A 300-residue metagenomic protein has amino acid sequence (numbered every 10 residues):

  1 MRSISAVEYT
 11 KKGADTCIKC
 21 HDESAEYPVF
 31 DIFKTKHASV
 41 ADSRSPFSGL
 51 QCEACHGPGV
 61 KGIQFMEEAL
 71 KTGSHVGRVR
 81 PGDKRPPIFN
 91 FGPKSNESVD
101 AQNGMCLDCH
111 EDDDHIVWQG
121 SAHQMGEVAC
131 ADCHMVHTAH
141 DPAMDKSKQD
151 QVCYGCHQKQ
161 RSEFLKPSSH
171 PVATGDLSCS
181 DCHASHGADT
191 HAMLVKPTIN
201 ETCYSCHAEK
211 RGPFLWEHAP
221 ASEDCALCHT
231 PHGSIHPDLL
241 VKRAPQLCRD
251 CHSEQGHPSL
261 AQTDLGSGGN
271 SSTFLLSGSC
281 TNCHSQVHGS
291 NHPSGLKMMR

Functional and structural regions predicted by a protein language model:
M1-R300: Short sequence/structural segments immediately N-terminal
